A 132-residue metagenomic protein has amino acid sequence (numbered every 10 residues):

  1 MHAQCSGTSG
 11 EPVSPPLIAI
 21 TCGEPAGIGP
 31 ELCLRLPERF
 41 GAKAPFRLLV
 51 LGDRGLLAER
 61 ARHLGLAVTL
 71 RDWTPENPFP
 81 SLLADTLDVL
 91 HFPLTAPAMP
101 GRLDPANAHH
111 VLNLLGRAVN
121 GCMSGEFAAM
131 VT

Functional and structural regions predicted by a protein language model:
H2-T132: Contiguous, glycine/small-aliphatic-enriched amphipathic segments in soluble metabolic enzymes
